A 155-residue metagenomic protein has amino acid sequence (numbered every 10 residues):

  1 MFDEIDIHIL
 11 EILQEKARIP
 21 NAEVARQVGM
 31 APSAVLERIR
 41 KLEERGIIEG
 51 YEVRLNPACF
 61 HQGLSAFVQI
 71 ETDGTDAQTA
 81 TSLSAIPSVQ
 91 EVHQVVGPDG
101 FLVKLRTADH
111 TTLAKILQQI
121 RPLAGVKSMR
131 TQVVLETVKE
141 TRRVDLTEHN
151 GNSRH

Functional and structural regions predicted by a protein language model:
M1-H155: A compositional/biophysical signature of low hydrophobicity enriched in polar/charged and small residues
